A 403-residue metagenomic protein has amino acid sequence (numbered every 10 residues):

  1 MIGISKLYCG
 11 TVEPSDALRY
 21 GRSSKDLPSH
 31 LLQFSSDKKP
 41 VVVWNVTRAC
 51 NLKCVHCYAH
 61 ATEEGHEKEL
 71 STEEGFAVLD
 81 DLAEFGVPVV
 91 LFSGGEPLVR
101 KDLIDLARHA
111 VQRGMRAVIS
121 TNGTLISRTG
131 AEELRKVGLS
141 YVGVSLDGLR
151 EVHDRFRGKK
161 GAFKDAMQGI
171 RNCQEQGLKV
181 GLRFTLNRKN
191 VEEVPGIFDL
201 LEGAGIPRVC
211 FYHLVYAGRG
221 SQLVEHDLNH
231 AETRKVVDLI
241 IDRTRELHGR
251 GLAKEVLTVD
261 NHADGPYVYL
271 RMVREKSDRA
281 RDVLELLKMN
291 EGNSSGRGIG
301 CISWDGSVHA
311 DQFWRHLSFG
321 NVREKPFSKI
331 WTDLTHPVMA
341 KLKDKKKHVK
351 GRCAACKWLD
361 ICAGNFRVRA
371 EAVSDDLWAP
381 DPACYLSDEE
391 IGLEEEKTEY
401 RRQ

Functional and structural regions predicted by a protein language model:
M1-A61, D80-A83, F327, R401: N-terminal pre-core extensions flanking Radical SAM catalytic domains
C57-E63, K357-I361: Detector for the c-type heme attachment site
T72-S93, V99-T233: Radical SAM/AdoMet-radical enzyme domain recognition
D81-G94, K341, A379-Q403: Short Fe-S-cluster ligation motifs
A231-D282, S307-K357, C362-A363: C-terminal accessory region of radical SAM enzymes
D282-E291: Short, basic/aromatic recognition patches
N293-R297: Short, small/polar residue-rich loop motifs at catalytic or cofactor-binding pockets
K347-L393: Cysteine-cluster motifs in flexible loop/terminal segments that predominantly coordinate metals
